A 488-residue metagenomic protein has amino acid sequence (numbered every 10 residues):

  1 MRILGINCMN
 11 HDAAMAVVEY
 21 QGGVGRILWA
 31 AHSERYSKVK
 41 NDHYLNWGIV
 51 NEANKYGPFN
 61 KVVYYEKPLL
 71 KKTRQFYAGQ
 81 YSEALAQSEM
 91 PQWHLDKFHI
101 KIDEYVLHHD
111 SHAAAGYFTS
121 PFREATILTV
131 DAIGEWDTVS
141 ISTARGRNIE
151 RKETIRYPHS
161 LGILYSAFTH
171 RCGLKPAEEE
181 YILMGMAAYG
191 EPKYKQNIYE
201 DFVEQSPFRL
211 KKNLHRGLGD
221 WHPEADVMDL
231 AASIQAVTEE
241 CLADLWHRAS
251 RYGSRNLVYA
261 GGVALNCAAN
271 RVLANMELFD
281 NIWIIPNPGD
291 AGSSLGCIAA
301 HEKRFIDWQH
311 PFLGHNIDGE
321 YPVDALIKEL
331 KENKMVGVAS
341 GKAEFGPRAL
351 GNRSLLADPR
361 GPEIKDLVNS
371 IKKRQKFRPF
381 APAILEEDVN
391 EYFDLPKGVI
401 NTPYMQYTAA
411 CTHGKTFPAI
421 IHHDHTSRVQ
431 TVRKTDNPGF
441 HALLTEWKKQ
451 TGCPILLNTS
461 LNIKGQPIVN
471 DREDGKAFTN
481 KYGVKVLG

Functional and structural regions predicted by a protein language model:
I3, N7-D42, Q75-A78, S82-Q87 (+4 more regions): Flexible beta->alpha loop and helix N-cap segments adjacent to enzyme active/binding sites
H32-P58: N-terminal phosphate-binding loop and adjacent alpha-helix
G57-L70, G253-G262, G337: Short glycine-rich phosphate-binding loop at a beta-alpha junction
D103-V106, E224-E240, R433, N437: Short acidic-aromatic active-site loops that bind/stabilize oxyanions
I198-A225: A mobile "lid/hinge" subdomain adjacent to the ATP/sugar-phosphate binding pocket shared across diverse ATP-dependent
D226-L230, I234, T238, G261 (+2 more regions): Secondary-structure capping and boundary motifs in well-ordered enzyme cores
A232-L257: Phosphate/ATP-binding catalytic cores across multiple sugar-kinase/actin-like superfamilies, primarily ASKHA
H247, N256, A260, P454-L457 (+1 more regions): Glycine-rich, charge-dense phosphate/pyrophosphate-binding loop(s) and the adjacent flexible "lid"/catalytic subdomain
